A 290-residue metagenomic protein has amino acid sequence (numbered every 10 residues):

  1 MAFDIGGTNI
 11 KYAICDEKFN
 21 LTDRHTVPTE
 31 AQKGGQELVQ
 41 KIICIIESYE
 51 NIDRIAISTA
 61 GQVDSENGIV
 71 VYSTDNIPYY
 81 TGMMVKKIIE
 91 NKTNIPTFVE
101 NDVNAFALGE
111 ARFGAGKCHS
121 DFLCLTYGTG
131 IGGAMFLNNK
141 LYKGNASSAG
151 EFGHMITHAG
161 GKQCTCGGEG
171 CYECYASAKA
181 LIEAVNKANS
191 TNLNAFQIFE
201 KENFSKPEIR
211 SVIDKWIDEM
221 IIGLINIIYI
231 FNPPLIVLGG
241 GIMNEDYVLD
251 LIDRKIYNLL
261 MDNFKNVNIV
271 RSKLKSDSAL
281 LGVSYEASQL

Functional and structural regions predicted by a protein language model:
M1-A56, D64-I69, I89-T97, R112-H119 (+1 more regions): ATP-binding/phosphotransfer module of carbohydrate and carboxylate kinases, centering on a glycine-rich
D4, D102, G128: Conserved G/P- and acidic residue-centered "switch" motifs that form tight phosphate/ATP-binding loops in soluble
R24-T26, S73, G144: Residue-level detector of high-confidence beta-strand sites
P28-E30, P78, S148-E151: A short acidic/small-residue loop/turn micro-motif
A60: Conserved NAD(P)H cofactor-binding loop of Rossmann-fold oxidoreductase domains
I69-G82: A charged helix-plus-loop insertion that forms the helical arch/lid used to bind and gate nucleic-acid substrates
V99-V103, A107: Short loop/edge segments at beta-strand edges and connector loops that shape dinucleotide/nucleotide cofactor-binding
K117-Y175: Glycine-rich phosphate-binding loop of actin/hexokinase-like ATP-binding domains
